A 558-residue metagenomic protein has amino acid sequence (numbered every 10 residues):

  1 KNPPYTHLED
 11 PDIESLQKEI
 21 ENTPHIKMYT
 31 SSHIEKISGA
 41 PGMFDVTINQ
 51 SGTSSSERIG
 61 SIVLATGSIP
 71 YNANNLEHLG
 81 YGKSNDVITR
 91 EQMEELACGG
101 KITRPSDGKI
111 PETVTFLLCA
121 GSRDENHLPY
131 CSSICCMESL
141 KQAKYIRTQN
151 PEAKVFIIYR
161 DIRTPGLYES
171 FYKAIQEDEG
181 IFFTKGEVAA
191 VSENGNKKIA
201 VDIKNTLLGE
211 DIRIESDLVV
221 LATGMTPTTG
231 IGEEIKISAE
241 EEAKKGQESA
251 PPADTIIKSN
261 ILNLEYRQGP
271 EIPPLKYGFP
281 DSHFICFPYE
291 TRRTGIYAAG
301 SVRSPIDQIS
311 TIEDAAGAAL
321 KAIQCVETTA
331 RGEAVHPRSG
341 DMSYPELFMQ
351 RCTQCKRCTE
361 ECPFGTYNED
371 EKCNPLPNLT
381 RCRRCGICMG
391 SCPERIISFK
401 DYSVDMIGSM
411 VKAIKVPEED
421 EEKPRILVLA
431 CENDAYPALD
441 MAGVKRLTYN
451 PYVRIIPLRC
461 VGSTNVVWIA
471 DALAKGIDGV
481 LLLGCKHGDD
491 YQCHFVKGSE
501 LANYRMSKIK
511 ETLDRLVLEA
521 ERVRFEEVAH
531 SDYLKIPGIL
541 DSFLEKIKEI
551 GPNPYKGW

Functional and structural regions predicted by a protein language model:
K1-P424, Y436, Y449-V461, D478-L481 (+4 more regions): Residues forming the flavin
R160, C431, V528: Short loop/turn motifs enriched for small/polar and acidic residues
T223, P227, V302, R515-W558: Peripheral docking tails and interdomain loops at the edges of cofactor- or intermediate-handling domains
C431-L447: Redox- and metal-dependent alpha/beta enzyme cores, enriched for Fe-S-associated oxidoreductases and cofactor-handling
S463-L473: Thiamine diphosphate
I469, Y504-R505: Domain-scale selection of a single, long terminal region that carries the protein's primary operational module
